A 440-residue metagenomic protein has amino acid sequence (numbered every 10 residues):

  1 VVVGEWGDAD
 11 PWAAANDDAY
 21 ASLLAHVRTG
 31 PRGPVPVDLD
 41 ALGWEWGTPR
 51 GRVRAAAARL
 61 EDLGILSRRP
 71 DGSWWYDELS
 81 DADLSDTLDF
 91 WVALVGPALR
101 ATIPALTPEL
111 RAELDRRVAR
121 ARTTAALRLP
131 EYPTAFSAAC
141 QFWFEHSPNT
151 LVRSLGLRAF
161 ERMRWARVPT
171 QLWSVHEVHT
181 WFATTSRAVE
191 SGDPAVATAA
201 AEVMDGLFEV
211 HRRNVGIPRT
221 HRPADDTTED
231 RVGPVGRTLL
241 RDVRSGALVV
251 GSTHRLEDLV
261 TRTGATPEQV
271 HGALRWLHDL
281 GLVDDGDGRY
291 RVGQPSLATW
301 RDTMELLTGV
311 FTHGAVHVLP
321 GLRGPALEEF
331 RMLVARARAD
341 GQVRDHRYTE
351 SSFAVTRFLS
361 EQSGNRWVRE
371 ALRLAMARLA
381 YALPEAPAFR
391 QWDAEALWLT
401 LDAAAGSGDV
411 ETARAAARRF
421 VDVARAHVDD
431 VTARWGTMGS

Functional and structural regions predicted by a protein language model:
V1-R100, P104, R212-H313, P320 (+1 more regions): Short linear motifs at protein or domain termini
D17, A21, V92, G96 (+8 more regions): Amphipathic alpha-helical repeat elements characteristic of tetratricopeptide repeat
L24, R28-P31, L99, I103 (+9 more regions): Regular secondary-structure segments
L39, S147-T150, G192-D193, S363-R366 (+1 more regions): Short loop-to-helix capping motifs
S80, R128, G192-D193, S296 (+1 more regions): Acidic/polar helix N-cap motif
V95-A105, Q141-P148, F311-G321, R357-G364 (+1 more regions): Helix-loop "lid/cap" segments that line or gate small-molecule binding pockets
E109-T170, F182, A199-V210, P325-P387 (+3 more regions): Conserved amphipathic alpha-helical segments that form helical-bundle/coiled-coil interaction surfaces
V168-V232, R237, P384-S440: C-terminal all-alpha effector/ligand-binding and dimerization domain of prokaryotic HTH-type transcriptional repressors
